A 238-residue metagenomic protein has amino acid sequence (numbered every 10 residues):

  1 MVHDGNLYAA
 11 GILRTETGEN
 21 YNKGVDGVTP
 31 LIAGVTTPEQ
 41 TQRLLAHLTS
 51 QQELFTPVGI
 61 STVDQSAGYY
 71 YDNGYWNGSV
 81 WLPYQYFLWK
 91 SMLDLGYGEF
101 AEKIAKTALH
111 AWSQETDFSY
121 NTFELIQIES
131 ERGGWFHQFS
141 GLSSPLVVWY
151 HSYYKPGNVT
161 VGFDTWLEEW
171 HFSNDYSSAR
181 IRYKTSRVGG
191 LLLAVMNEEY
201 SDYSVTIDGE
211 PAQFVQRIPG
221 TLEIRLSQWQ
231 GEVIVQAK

Functional and structural regions predicted by a protein language model:
M1-N6: Gly/Pro-rich turn-and-neighbor structural signature
L7-Q51, G74-S178, T185: C-terminal capping/lid segments that line or modulate ligand- or cofactor-binding pockets
I12, V215-Q216: Short linear motifs in exposed loops
T56-L82: Generic long, charged, amphipathic alpha-helical segments
E168, A212-Q213: Short, isolated positions in well-ordered beta-strands
K184-S201: Surface-exposed beta-strand/loop patches in extracellular or lumenal glycoproteins
L191, Q216-K238: C-terminal beta-strand-rich structural cap/linker in extracellular carbohydrate-active enzymes
T206-E210: Short strand-turn-strand beta-turns centered on an Asx-Gly dipeptide
